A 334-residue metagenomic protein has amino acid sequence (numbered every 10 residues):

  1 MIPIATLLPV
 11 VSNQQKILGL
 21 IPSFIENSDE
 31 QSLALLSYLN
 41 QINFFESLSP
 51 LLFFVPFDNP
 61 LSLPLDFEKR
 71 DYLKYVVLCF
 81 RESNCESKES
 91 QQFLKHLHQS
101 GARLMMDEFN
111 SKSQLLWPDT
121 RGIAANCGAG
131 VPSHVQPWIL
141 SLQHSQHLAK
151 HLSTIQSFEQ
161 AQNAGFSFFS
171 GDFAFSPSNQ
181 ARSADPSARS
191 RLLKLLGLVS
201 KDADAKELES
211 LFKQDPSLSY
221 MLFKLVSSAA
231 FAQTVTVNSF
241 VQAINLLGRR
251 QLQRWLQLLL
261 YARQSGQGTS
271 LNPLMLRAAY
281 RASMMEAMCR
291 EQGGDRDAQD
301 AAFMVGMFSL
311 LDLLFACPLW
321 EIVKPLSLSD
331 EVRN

Functional and structural regions predicted by a protein language model:
M1-E89, F93-H96, G248-Q251, P273 (+1 more regions): Bacterial c-di-GMP phosphodiesterase EAL domain
A5, P22, F53-V55, L78 (+8 more regions): Generic structural hydrophobic/aromatic packing signal, biased to beta-strands
S37, Q136-N334: Conserved alpha-helical "signature site" that marks functionally important helical segments or helix/loop junctions
R70-F175, D297, A301: The catalytic core of metal-dependent phosphodiesterases that act on cyclic dinucleotides
